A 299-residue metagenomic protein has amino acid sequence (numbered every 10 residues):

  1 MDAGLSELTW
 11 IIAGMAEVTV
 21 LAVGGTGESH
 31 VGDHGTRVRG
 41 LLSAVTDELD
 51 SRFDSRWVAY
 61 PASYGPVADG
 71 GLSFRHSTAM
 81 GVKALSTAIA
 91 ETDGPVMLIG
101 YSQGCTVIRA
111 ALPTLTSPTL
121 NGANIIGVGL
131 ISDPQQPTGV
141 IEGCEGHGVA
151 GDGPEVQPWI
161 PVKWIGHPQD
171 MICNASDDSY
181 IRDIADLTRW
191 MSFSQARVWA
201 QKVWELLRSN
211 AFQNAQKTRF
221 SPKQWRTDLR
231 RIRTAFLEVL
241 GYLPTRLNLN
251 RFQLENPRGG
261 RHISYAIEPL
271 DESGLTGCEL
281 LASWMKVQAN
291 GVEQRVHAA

Functional and structural regions predicted by a protein language model:
D2-G14: Short, Lys/Arg-enriched N-terminal segments with co-localized hydrophobic residues within the first ~10-30 amino acids
M15-V20: Extreme N-terminal starter segment of soluble prokaryotic enzymes
A22-A68, L72, H76-D93, P113-A299: Surface cap/lid and interfacial helix-loop subdomains adjacent to catalytic sites that gate substrate access
P95-M97: Short active-site oxyanion
I99-I108: Gly/Ala-rich beta-loop-alpha elbow adjacent to hydrolase catalytic centers
